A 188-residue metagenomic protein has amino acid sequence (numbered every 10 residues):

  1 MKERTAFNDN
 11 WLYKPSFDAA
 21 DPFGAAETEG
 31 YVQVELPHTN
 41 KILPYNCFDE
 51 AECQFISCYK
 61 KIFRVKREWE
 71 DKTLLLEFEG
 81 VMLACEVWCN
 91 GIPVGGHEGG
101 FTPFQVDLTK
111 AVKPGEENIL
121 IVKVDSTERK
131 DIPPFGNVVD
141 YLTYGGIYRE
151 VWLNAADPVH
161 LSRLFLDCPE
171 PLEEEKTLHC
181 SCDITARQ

Functional and structural regions predicted by a protein language model:
M1-P44, K123: Accessory carbohydrate-binding/adhesion or oligomerization-edge regions at the termini of glycan-active proteins
E3-D18, D49-E50, Q54-R163: Accessory beta-strand-rich segments of carbohydrate-active enzymes
A26-T28, N137-D140, R163-E170: Short intrinsically disordered coil segments
T28-G30, E117, E175: Intrinsic disorder/low-complexity segments enriched in polar/small residues
Q33-E35, I62-R64, Q105-D107, T177-D183: Ser/Thr- (and often Asn-) enriched beta-sheet segments in non-cytosolic proteins
P37, K66, P171-L172: Alpha-helix initiation/capping motif
P158-Q188: Surface beta-strand/loop "capping" patches
